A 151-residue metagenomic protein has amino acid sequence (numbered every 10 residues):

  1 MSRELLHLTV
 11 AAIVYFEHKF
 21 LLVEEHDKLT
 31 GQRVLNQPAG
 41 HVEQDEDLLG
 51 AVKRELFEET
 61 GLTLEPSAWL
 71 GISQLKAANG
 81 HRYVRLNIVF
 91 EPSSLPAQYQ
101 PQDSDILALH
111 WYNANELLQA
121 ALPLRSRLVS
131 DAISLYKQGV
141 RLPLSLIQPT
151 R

Functional and structural regions predicted by a protein language model:
M1-L21, P38-H41, I72: Conserved N-terminal beta-strand and adjoining loop/helix that marks the start of the Nudix/MutT-like hydrolase domain
E4-L6, G31, R82-V84: Residue-level preference for beta-strand/loop junctions
L8-V10, V84-L86, D105: Residues that flank catalytic or metal-binding motifs in active/ligand-binding sites
F16-E58: Conserved Nudix-box catalytic region and its N-terminal flanking loop in Nudix hydrolases and closely related
T30, Y99-Q100: Short, charge-rich, low-complexity interaction segments located in flexible loops at or near secondary-structure
Q32-V34, S104-R151: Nudix hydrolase/Nudix homology domain
T63-G71: A short coil-to-beta-strand element that immediately follows conserved catalytic motifs
L75-Q98, H110, A114-E116, A132-L135 (+1 more regions): Active-site-adjacent beta-strand/loop module that shapes the phosphate/pyrophosphate-binding cleft
